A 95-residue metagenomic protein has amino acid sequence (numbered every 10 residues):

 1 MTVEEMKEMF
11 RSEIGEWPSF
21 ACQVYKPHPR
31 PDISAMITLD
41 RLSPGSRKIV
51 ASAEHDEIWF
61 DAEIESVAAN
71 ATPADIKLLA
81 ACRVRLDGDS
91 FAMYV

Functional and structural regions predicted by a protein language model:
M1-H55: N-terminal leader/targeting segments
A21-R30, F60-N70: Short, surface-exposed ligand-recognition loops at beta-strand->loop->(often short) alpha-helix junctions that present
D32, D40, D56, D61 (+2 more regions): Acidic-enriched, low-complexity/disordered segments with a strong bias for Aspartate over Glutamate
G45-E57, L86-V95: Short glycine-rich, low-complexity/disordered patches
E65-V95: Short, compact, well-ordered microdomains
